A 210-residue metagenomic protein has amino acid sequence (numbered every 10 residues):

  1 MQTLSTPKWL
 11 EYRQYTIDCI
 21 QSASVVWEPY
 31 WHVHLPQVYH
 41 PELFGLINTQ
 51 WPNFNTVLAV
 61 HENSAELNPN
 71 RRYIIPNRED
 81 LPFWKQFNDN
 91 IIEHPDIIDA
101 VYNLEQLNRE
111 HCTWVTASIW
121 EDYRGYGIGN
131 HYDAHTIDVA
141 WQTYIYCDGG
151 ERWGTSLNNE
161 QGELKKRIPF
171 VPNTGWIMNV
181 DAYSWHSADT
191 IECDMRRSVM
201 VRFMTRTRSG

Functional and structural regions predicted by a protein language model:
M1-K8, G210: Intrinsically disordered terminal extensions flanking catalytic oxygenase cores
M1-T3, N77, H131, P169: Intrinsically disordered, low-complexity regions enriched in Ser/Pro/Gly/Gln/His and often acidic
T3-L4, Y15, I20-E105: Non-heme Fe(II)/2-oxoglutarate
S5-T16, D181: Alpha-helix initiation/capping motif
W9, V26, D80, W120-E121 (+1 more regions): Generic signal for short, ordered secondary-structure residues within or immediately flanking folded domains
E11-Q14, H32-H34, P41, I75 (+4 more regions): Intrinsically disordered, low-complexity regions enriched in small/polar residues
W84-F87, E93, I98-G210: Catalytic core of non-heme Fe(II) oxygenases with the double-stranded beta-helix
